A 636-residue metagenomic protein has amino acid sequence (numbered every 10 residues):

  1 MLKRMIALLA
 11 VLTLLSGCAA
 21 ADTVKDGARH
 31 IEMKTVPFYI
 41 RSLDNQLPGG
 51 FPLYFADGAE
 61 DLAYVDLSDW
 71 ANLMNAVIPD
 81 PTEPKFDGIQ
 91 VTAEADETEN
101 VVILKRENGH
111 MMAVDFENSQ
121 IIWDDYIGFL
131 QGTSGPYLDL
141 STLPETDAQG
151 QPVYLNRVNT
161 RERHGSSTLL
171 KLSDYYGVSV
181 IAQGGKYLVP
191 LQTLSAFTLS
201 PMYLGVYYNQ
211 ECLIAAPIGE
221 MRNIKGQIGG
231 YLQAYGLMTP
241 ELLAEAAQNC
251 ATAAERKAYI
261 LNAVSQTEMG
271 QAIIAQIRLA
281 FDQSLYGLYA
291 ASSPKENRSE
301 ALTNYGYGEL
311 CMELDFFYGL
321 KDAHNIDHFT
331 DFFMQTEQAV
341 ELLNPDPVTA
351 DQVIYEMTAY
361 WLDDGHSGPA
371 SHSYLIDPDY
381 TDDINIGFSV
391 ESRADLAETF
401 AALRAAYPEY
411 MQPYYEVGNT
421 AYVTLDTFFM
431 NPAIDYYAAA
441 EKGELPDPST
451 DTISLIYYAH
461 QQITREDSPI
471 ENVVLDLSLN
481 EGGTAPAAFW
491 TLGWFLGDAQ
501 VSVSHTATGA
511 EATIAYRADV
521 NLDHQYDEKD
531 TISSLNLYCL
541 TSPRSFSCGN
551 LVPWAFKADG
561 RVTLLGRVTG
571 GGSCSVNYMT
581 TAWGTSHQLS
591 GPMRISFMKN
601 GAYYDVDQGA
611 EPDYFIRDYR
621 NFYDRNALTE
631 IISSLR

Functional and structural regions predicted by a protein language model:
M1-L9: Positively charged n-region of N-terminal signal peptides that target proteins for export
L8-S16: Bacterial N-terminal signal peptides
L15-R29: Sec-dependent signal peptide cleavage junction
S68-M112, F116, F197-G205: Short capping motifs at secondary-structure boundaries
A113-V473, L477-E481, P486-A487, G497 (+4 more regions): Flexible, low-complexity junctional segments that flank or bridge functional domains
T427-N431, L479-A485, V501, G509-E511 (+3 more regions): Solvent-exposed loop/turn segments at secondary-structure junctions within structured extracellular/periplasmic domains
G482-Y538, N577-T580, M593-R594, V606-E611: Gly/Ser/Thr-rich loop/hinge elements
K599-R636: Low-complexity, Gly/Ser/Thr/Pro-rich intrinsically disordered linker/tail segments
